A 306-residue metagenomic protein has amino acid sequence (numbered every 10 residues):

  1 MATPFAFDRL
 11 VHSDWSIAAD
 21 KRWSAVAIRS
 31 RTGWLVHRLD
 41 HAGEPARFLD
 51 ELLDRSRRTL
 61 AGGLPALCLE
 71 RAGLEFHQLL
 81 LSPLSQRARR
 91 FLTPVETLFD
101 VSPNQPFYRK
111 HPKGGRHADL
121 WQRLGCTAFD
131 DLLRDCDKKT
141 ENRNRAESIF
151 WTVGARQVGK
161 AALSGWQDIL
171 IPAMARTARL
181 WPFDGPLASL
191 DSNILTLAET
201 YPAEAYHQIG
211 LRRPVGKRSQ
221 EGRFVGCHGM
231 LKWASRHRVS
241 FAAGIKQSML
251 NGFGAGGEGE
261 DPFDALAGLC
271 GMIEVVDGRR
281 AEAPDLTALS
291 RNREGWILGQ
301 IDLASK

Functional and structural regions predicted by a protein language model:
A2-K306: RNase H-like (RuvC/DEDD) metal-dependent nuclease/polynucleotide-processing core
